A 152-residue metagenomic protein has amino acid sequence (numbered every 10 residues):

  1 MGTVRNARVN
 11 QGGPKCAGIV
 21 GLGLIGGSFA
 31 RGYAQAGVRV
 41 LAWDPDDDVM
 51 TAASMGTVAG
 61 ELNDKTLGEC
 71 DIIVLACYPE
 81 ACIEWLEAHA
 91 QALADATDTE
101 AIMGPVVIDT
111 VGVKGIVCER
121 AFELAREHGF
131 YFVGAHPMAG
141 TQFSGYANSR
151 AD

Functional and structural regions predicted by a protein language model:
G2-D64, G68: NAD(P)+-binding Rossmann beta1-loop-alpha1 motif at the extreme N-terminus of oxidoreductases
G27, R31, Q35, E87-Q91 (+1 more regions): Short, well-ordered alpha-helices that flank and scaffold nucleotide-derived cofactor binding pockets
Q35, L93-M103, L124-F130: Short helix-capping segments at alpha-helix termini
R39, G60, V106, Y131-V133: Conserved beta-strand segments of alpha/beta enzyme cores
D48-V49, A81, K114-V117: Conserved short alpha-helix immediately C-terminal to the canonical SAM/SAH-binding motif I of Rossmann-like
D64-V106: Rossmann-like NAD(P)-binding element
C77-P79, V111-G112, P137: Short glycine-/small-residue-rich Rossmann-like dinucleotide-binding loops
E123-D152: Rossmann-fold dinucleotide-binding core
